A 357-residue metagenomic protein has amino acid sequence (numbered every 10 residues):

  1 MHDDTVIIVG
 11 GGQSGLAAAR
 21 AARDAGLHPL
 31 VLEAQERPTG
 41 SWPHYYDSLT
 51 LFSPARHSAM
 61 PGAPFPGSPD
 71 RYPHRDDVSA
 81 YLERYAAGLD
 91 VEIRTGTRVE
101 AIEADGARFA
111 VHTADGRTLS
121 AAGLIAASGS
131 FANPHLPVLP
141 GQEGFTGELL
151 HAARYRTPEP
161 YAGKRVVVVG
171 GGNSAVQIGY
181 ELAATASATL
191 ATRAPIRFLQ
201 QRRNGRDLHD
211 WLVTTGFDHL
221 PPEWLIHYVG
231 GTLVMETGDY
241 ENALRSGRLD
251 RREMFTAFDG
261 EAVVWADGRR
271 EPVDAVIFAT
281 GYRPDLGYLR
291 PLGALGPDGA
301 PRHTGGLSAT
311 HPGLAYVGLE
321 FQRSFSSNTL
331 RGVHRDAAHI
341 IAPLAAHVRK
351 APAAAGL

Functional and structural regions predicted by a protein language model:
M1-G11, L16-Q35, T39-S41, D70-L357: Flavin (primarily FAD) cofactor-binding/catalytic cores of flavoenzymes
R37-G62: Redox-cofactor-proximal catalytic regions of oxidoreductases
P54-D70, D218-L220: Glycine-rich flavin
